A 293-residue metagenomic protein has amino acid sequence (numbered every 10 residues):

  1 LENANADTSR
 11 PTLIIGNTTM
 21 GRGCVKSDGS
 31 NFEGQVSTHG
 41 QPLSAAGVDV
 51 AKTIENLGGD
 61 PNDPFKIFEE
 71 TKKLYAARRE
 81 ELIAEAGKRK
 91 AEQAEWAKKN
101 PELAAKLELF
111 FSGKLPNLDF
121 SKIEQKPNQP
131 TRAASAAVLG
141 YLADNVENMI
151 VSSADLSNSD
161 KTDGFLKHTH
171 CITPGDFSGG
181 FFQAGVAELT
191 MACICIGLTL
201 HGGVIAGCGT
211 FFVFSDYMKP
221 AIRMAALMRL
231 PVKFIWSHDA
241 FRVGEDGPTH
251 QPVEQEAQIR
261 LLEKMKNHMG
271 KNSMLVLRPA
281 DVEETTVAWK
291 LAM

Functional and structural regions predicted by a protein language model:
L1-A76, G247, Q255, L261-M293: Glycine-rich ThDP/TPP pyrophosphate-binding loop and its adjacent helix/strand module within ThDP-dependent enzymes
K72-M293: Thiamine diphosphate
